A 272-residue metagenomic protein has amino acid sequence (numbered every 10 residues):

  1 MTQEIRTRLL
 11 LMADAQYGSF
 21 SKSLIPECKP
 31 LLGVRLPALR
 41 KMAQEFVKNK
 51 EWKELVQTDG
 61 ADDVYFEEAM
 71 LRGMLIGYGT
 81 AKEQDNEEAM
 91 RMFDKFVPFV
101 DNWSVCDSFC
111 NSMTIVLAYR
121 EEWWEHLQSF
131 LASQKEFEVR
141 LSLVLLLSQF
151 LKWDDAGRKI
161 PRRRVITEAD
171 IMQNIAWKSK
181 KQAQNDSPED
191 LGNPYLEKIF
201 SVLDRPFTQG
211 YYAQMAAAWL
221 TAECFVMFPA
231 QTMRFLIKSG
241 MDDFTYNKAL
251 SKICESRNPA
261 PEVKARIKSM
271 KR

Functional and structural regions predicted by a protein language model:
M1-R272: Alpha-helical scaffold domains
